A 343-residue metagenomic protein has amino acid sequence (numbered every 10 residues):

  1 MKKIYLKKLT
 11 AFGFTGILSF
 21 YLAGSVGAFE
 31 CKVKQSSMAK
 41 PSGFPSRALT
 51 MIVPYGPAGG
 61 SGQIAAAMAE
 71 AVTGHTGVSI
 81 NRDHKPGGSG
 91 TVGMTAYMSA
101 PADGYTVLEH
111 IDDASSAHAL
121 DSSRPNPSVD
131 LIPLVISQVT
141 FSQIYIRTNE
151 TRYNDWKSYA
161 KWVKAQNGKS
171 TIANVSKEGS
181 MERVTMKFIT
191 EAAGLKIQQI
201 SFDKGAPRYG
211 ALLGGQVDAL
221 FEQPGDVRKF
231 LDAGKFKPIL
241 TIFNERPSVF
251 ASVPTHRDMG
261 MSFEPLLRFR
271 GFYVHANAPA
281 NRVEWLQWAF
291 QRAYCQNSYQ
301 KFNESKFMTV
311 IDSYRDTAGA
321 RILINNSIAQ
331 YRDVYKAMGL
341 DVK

Functional and structural regions predicted by a protein language model:
K2-G16: Bacterial N-terminal signal peptides that target proteins for export
S19-G27: C-terminal segment of classical bacterial N-terminal signal peptides
F29, V33-K34, S46-A48, E191-L195 (+1 more regions): An extracytoplasmic/periplasmic, membrane-proximal ligand-sensing/linker region
F29-D130, K169, E178, G194-F221 (+3 more regions): N-terminal (or domain-start) structured segment
A39, V72-G74, A96-T106, H118-P207 (+2 more regions): Hinge/capping helix and adjacent helix->loop/strand transition within the periplasmic-binding protein
G56-A58, D112-D113, R147-Y153, V175-S180 (+4 more regions): Short coil/turn segments
G60-I64, M68, G93, D112 (+11 more regions): Stable alpha-helical elements in mature extracytoplasmic
V129-S137, K196-I200, D218, R228-L266: Short beta-strand->loop
